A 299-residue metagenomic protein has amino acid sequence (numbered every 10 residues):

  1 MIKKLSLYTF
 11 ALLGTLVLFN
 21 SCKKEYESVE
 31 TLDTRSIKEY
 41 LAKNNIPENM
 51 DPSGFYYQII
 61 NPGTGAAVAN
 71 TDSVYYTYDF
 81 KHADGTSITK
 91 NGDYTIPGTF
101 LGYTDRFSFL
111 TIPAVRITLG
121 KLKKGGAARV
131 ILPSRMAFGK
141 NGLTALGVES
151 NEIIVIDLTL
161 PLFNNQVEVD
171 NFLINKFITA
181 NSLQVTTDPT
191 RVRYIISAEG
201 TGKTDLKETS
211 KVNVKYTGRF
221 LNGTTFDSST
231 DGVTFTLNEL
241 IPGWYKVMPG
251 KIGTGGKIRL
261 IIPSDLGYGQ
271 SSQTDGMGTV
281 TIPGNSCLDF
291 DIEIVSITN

Functional and structural regions predicted by a protein language model:
I2, S6, C22-N299: Cross-family detector of peptidyl-prolyl cis-trans isomerase
L5-L16: Sec-dependent N-terminal signal peptides
V17-S21: C-terminal motif of bacterial Sec signal peptides marking the signal peptidase cleavage site
